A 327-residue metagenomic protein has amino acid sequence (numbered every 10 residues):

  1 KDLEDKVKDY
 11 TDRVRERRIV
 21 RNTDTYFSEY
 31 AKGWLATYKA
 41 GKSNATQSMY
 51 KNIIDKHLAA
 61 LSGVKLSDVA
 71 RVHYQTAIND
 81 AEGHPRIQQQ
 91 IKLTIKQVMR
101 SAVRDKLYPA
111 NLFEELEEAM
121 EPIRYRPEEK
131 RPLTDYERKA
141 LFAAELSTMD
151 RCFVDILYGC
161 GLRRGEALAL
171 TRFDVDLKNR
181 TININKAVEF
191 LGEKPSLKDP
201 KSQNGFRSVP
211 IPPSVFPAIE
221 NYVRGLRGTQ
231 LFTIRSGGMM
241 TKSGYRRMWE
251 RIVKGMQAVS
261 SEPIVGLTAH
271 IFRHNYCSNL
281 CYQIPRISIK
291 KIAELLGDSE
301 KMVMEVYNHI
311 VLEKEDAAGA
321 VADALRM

Functional and structural regions predicted by a protein language model:
K1-T23, S202, L295: Short, surface-exposed polybasic/aromatic micro-patch for ligand or macromolecular engagement
V20-T23, L35-L107, P127, G238-G244 (+1 more regions): N-terminal core-binding DNA-recognition domain of tyrosine site-specific recombinases/integrases
P85, Q89-L93, R104-L170, K178 (+1 more regions): Basic, Lys/Arg- and aromatic-enriched nucleic-acid-binding interface segment
E118, L170-N221: Conserved tyrosine-mediated DNA breakage-rejoining catalytic core shared by Y-recombinases
R124, P132, V188, L296-A320: Catalytic-site neighborhood detector that most strongly recognizes the C-terminal catalytic loop/helix of tyrosine
K139-A140, K194-L197, E305-M327: DNA/chromatin major-groove-contacting recognition/catalytic segments
A143, S147-T148, C160, V209 (+4 more regions): Short, basic (Lys/Arg/His-rich) helix/loop patches that form interaction surfaces in the mid-to-C-terminal regions
D174-T181, R286-V306: Short, polar N-cap/turn motifs at the start of nucleic acid-interacting alpha helices
